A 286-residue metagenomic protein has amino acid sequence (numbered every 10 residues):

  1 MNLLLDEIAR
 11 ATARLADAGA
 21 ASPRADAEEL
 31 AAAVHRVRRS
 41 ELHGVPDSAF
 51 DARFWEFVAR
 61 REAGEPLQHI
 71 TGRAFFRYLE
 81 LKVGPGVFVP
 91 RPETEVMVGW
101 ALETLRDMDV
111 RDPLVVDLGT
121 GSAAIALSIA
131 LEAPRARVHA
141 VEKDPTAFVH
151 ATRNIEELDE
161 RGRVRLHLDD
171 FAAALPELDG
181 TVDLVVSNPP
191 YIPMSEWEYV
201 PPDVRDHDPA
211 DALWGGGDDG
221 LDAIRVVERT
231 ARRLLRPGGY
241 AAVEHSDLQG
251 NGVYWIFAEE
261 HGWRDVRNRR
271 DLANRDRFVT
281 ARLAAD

Functional and structural regions predicted by a protein language model:
M1-L42: Non-catalytic accessory regions of SAM-dependent methyltransferases
E29-T104: Conserved AdoMet
L30, G64, T94, I125 (+6 more regions): Residue-level signal for inorganic ion chemistry
E80, R137, R163-R165, R264-R267: Conserved beta-strand segments of alpha/beta enzyme cores
V96-Y199, V226, A258: Conserved SAM/SAH cofactor-binding pocket of Class I
Y191-A223: Mobile active-site "lid"/loop adjacent to the S-adenosyl-L-methionine
G217-R282: Conserved Class I SAM-dependent methyltransferase catalytic core
A285-D286: Flexible, glycine-/basic-rich loop-and-beta segments that form/coincide with the SAM-dependent methyltransferase
